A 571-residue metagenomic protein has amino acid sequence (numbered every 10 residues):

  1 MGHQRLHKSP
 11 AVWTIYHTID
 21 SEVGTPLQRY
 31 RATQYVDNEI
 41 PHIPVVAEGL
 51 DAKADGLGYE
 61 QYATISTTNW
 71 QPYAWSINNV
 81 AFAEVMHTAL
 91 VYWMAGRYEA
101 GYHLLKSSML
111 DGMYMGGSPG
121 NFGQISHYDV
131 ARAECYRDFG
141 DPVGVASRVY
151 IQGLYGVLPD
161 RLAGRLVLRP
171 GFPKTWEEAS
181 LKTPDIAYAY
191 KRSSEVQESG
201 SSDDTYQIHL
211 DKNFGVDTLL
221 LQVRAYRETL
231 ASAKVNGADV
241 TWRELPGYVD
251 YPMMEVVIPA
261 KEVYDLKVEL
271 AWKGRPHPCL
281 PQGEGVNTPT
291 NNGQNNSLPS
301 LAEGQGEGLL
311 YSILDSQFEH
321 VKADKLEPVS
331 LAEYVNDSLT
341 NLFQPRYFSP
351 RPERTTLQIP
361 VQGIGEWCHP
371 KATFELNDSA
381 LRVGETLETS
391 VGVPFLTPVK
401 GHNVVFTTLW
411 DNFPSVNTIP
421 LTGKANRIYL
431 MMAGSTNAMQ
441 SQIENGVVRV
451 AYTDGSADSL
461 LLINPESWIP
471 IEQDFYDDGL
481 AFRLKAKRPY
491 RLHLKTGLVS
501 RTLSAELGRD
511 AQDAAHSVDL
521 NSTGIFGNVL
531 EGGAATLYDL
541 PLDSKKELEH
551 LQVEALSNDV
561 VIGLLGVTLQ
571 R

Functional and structural regions predicted by a protein language model:
G2-D160: Active-site core of glycosidic bond-cleaving carbohydrate-active enzymes
Q4-H7, A74-N78, T88-L90, Y136-D138 (+8 more regions): Generic recognition of flexible, low-complexity loop/linker segments
H87-G274, N291: Non-catalytic C-terminal accessory modules of carbohydrate-active enzymes
D250, A260-P276, P289-Q294, L309-S330: Acidic/polar, glycine-enriched structural segments that form the non-catalytic walls/loops of the carbohydrate-binding
G283-E284, A302-Q305: Glycine-biased, low-complexity coil/linker segments
L309-R571: N-terminal/edge-of-domain interface segments
